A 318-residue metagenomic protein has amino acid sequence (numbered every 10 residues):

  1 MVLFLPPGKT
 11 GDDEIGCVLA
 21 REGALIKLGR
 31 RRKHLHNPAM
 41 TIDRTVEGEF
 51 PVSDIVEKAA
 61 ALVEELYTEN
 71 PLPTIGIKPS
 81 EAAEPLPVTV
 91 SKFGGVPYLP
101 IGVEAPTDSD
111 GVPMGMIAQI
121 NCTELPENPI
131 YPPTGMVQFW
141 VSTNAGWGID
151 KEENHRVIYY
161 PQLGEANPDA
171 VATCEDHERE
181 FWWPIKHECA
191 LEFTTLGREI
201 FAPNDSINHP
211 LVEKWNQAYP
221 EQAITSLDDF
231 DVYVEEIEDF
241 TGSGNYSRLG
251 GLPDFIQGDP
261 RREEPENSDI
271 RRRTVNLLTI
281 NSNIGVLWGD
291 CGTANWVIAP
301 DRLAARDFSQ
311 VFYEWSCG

Functional and structural regions predicted by a protein language model:
G8-T10, A20-R21: Short linear motifs in low-complexity or flexible loops
R21, R30-R32: Basic polycationic patches enriched in arginine
T41-G318: Preference for intrinsically disordered or flexible, low-complexity segments and adjacent hinge/connector residues
